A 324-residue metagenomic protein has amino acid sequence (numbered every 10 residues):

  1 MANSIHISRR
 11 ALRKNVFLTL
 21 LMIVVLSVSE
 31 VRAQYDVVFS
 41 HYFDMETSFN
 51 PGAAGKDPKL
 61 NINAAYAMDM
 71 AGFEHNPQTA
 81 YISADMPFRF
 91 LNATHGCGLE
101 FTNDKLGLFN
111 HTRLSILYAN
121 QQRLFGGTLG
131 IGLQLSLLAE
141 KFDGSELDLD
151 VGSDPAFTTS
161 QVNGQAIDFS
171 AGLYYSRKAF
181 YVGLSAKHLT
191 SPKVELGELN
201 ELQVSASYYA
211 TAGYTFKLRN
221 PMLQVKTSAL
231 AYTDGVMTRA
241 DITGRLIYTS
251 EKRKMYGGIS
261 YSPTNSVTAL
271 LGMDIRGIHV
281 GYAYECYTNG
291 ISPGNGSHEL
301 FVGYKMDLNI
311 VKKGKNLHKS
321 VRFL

Functional and structural regions predicted by a protein language model:
M1-D36, G244, L271, M306 (+1 more regions): Bacterial Sec-dependent N-terminal signal peptides
Q34-L324: Subset of outer-membrane beta-barrel
